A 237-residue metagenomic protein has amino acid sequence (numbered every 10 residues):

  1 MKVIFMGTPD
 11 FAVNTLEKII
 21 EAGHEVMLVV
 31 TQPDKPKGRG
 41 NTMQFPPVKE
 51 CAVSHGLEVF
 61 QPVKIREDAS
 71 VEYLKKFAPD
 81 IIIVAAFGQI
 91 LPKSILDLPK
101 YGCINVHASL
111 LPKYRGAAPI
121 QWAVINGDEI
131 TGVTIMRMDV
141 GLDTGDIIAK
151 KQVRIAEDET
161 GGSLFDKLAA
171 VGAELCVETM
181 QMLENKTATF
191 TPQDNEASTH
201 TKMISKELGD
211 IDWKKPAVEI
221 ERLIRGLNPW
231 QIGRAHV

Functional and structural regions predicted by a protein language model:
M1-G40: N-terminal Rossmann-like dinucleotide-binding module
K2, E25, G56-E58, G102: Conserved beta-strand segments of alpha/beta enzyme cores
T8-F11, V63-R66, F87-Q89, L227: Short beta->alpha connector loops
V13, E17-E21, E72-K75, K93 (+1 more regions): Amphipathic, non-transmembrane alpha-helical secondary structure
A22-E25, Q32, I81-H200: Donor/substrate-binding cores of folate-linked one-carbon enzymes
Q32, P36-D80: N-terminal glycine-/serine-/threonine-rich beta1-alpha1-beta2 phosphate-ribose binding loop of Rossmann-like
N195-H236: Internal anion-binding site segments
